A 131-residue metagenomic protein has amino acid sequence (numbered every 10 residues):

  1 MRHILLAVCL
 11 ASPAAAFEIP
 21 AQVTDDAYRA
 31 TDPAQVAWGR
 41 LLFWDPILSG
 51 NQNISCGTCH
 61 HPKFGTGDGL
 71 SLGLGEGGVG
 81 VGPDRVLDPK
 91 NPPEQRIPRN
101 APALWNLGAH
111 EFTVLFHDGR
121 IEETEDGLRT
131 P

Functional and structural regions predicted by a protein language model:
M1-R2, F17: The identity of the second residue at the extreme N-terminus of proteins
R2-H3, W38: Functionally constrained cores in energy, signaling, and assembly domains
H3-S12: Sec-dependent N-terminal signal peptides
A16-P131: Periplasmic c-type cytochrome electron-transfer domains
